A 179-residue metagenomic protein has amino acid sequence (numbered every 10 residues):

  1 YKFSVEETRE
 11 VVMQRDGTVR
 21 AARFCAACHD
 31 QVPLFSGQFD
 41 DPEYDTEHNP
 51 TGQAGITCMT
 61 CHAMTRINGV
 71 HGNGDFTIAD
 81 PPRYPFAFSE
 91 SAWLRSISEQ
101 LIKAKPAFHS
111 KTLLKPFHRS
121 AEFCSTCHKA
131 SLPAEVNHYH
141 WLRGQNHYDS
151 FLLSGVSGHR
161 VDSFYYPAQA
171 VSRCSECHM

Functional and structural regions predicted by a protein language model:
Y1-A54, T60, T65-R119, S125-A168: Sequence context of c-type cytochrome heme-c attachment sites
A170-M179: Catalytic cores of secreted or luminal carbohydrate-active enzymes
